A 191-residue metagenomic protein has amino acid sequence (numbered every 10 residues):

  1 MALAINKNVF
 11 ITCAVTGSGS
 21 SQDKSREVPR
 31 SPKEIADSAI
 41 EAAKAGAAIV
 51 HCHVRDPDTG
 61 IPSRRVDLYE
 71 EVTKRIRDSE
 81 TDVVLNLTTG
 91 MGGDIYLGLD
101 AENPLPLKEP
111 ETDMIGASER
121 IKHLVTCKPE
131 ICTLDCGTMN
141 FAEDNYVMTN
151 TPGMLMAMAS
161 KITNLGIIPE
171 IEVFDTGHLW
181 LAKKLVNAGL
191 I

Functional and structural regions predicted by a protein language model:
A2-E27, G92, L97-P104, T133-A142: N-terminal small/glycine-rich loop or linker at the start of catalytic domains across soluble metabolic enzymes
A2-N6, A43-K44, R77-E80, R120-E130 (+2 more regions): Acidic (Asp/Glu)-rich catalytic clusters
I11-V15, V50-C52, V83-T89, E130-L134 (+1 more regions): Hydrophobic faces of well-ordered beta-strands that scaffold small-molecule active sites in alpha/beta enzyme cores
C13, G60-T89, L155-N164: Alpha-helix-loop-beta-strand connector modules within alpha/beta enzyme cores
D23, A48-V72, E143: Glycine-rich, proline-tolerant flexible connector loops at the mouths of alpha/beta enzymes
I35, A42, H53, C132 (+1 more regions): Conserved, mostly hydrophobic/aromatic
Y96-E170: Extended substrate/RNA-proximal surfaces in nucleic-acid metabolism proteins
M158-L190: Hydrophobic, aromatic-enriched interface-forming segments
